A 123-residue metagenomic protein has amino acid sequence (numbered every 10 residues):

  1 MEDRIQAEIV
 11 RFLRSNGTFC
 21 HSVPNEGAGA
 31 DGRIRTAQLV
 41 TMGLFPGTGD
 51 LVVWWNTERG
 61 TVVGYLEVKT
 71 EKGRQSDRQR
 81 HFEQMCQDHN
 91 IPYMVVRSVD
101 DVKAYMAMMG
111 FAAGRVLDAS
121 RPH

Functional and structural regions predicted by a protein language model:
M1-H123: Catalytic phosphate/metal-binding cores of nucleic-acid and nucleotide-processing enzymes, i.e., regions that mediate
